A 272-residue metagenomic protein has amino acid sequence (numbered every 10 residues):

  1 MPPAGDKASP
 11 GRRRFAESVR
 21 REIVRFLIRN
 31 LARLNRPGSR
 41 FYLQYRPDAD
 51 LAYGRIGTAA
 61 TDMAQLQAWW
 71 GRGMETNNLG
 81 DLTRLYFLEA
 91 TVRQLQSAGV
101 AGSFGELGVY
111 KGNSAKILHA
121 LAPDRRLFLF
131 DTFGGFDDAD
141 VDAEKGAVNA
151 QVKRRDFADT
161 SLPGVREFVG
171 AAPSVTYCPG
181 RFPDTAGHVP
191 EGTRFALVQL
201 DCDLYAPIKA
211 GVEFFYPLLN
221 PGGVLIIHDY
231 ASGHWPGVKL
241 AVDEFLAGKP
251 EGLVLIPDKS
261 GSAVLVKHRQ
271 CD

Functional and structural regions predicted by a protein language model:
M1-M74: Membrane-proximal basic amphipathic "stem/tether" segments
V24-L27, S97, A101: Hydrophobic alpha-helical segments and their boundary regions
G54-L82, E89, R93, V100-D272: S-adenosylmethionine/decaboxylated-SAM
